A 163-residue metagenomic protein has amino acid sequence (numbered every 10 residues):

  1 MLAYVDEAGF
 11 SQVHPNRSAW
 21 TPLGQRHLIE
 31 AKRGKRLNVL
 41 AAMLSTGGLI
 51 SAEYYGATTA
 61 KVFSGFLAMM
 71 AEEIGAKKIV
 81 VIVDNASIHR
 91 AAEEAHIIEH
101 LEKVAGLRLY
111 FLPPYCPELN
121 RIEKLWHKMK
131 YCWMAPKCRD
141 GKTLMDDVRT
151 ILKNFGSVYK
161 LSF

Functional and structural regions predicted by a protein language model:
M1-F163: Short functional hotspots at interaction and active-site rims
